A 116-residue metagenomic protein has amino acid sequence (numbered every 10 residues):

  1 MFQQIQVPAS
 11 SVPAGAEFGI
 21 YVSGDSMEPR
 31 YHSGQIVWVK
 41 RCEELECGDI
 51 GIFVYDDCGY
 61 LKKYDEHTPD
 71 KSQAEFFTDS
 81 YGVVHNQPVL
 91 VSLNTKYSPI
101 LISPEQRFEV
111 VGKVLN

Functional and structural regions predicted by a protein language model:
M1-V7: Extended boundary segments
S10-N116: Acidic/glycine-rich C-terminal interaction modules and beta/coil loop segments that lie outside canonical DNA-binding
